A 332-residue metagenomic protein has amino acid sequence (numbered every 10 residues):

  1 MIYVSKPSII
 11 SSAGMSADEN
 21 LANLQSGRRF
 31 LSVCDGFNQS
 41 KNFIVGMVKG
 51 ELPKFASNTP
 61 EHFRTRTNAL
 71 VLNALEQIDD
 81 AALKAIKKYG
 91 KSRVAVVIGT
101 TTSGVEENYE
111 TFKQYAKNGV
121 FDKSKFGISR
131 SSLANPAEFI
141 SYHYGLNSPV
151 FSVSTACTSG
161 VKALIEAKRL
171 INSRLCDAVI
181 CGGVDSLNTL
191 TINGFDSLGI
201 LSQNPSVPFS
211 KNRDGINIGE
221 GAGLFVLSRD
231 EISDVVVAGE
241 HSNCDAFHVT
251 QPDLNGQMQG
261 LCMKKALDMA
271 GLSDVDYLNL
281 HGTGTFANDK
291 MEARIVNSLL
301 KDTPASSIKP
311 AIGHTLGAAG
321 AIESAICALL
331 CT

Functional and structural regions predicted by a protein language model:
I2-S5, I10, A17-D18, A22-I44 (+3 more regions): Condensing-enzyme catalytic core mediating Claisen C-C bond formation in acyl metabolism
D18-E19, Y109-F121, I140, L170-S173 (+3 more regions): A glycine- and small-aliphatic-rich helix-loop capping segment at beta-alpha/alpha-beta transitions that lines
D18-I98, G104-E107, C262-D274, L299: Conserved active-site "lid/cap" helical segment
F37-N38, R64-V71, F126-A134, F151-S159 (+2 more regions): Active-site nucleophile and cofactor-binding loops and adjacent substrate-binding regions of central metabolic enzymes
T59, A116-F126, Y142-V153, S202-K211 (+2 more regions): Glycine/charged-rich beta-loop-alpha catalytic/anionic-binding loops adjacent to active sites
A95-I98, F151-S154, C176-V184, D234-H241 (+2 more regions): Beta-strand segments within the central parallel beta-sheet cores of soluble alpha/beta enzyme folds
T100-F151, N288-L299: Active-site-proximal gating segment of KS-fold condensing enzymes and close homologs
C157-N172, I216-G219, G223-D234, A246-T332: Claisen-condensing/thiolase-fold acyl-transfer catalytic domains that form or cleave C-C bonds in fatty acid
